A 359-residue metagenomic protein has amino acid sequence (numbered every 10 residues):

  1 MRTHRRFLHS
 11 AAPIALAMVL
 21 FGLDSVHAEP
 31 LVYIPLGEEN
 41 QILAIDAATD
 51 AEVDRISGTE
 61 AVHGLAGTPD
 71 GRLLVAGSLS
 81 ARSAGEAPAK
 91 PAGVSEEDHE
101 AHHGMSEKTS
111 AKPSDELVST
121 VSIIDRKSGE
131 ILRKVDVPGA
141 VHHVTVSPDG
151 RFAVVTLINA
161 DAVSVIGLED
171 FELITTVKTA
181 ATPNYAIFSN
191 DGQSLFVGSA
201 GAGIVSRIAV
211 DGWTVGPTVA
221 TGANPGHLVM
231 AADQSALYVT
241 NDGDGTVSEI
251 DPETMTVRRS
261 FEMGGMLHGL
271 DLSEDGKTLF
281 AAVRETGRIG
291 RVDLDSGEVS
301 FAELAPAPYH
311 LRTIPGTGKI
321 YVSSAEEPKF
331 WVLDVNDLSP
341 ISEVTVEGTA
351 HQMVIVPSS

Functional and structural regions predicted by a protein language model:
R2-P13: Bacterial N-terminal signal peptides that target proteins for export
A11-G22: Bacterial N-terminal signal peptides
L23-S359: Predominantly soluble domains enriched in secretory-pathway, periplasmic, or organellar proteins
